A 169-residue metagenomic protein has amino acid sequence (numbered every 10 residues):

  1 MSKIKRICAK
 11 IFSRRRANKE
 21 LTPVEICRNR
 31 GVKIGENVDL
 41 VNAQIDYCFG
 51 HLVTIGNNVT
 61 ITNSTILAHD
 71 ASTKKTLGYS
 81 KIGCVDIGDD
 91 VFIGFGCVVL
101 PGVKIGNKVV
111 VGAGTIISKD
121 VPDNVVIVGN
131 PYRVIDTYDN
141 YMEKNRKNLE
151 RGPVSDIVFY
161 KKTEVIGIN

Functional and structural regions predicted by a protein language model:
M1-Y47: Extended, small-residue-rich solenoid/repeat segments and analogous flexible loops that form exposed scaffolds
K33, G50-I55: Short, glycine/small-residue-enriched coil/turn segments at secondary-structure junctions
E36, V41-N42, G56-N57, T62-N63 (+10 more regions): Left-handed beta-helix
V53, P122-D123, D139-N140: Short amphipathic alpha-helical segments
T73-Y79: Flexible, solvent-exposed loop segments that connect beta-strands
S80-I93, V98, Y132-N169: C-terminal segments of enzyme domains that contribute to small-molecule binding surfaces
